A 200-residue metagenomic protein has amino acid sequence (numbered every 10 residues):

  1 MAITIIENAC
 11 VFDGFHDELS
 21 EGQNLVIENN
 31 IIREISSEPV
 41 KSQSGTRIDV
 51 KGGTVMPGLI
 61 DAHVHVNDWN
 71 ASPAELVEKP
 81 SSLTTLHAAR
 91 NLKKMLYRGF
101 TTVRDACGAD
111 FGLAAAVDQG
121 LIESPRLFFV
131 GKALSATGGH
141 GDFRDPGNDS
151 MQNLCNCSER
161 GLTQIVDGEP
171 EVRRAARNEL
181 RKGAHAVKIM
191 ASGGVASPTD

Functional and structural regions predicted by a protein language model:
M1-A2, S44-G45, K51, I122-P125 (+1 more regions): Short coil/turn connectors at secondary-structure junctions
A2-I5, V11, F15-M56: Histidine-rich, glycine-flanked metal-binding segment
A9, L25, N30, G52 (+6 more regions): Divalent metal-coordination and catalytic microenvironments
F12, R98, A106, V130 (+1 more regions): Conserved residues at the C-terminal ends of beta-strands
Q43, L113-A114, S197-P198: Short secondary-structure boundary/hinge segments and terminal tails
G53-Q119, T137-R144: Metal-associated gating/positioning segment near the N- to mid-region
L121-D200: Metal-coordinating catalytic core of metallo-dependent amide/deamination hydrolases
